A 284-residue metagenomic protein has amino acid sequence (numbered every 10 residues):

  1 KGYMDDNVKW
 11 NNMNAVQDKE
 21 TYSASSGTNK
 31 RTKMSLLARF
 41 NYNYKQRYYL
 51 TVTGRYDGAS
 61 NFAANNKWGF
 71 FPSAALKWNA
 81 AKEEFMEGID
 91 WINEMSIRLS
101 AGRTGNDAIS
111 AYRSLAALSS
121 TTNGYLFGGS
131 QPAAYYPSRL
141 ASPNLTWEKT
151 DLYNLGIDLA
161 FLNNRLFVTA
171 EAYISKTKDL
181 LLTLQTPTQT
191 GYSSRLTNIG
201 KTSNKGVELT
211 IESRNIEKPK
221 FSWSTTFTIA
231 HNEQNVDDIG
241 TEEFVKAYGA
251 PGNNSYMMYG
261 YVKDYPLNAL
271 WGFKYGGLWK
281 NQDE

Functional and structural regions predicted by a protein language model:
K1-Y265, L270, K274: Extracellular/periplasmic, surface-exposed regions of secreted and cell-surface proteins
K280-E284: Short, intrinsically disordered, charge-balanced linker/junction segments flanking boundaries in proteins
